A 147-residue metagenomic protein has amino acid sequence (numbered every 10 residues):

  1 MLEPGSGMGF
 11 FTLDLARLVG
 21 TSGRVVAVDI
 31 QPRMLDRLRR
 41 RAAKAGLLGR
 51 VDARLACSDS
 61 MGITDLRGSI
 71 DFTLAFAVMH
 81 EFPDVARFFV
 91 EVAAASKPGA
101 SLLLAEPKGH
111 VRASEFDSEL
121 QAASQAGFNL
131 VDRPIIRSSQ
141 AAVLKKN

Functional and structural regions predicted by a protein language model:
L2-M61: Class I SAM-dependent methyltransferase SAM/SAH-binding core
L13-A16, F89-A93, L120: A structural alpha-helix within SAM-dependent methyltransferase catalytic domains
V19-G20, F82-P83, S96-P98: Helix-to-beta-strand junctions that scaffold the AdoMet/dcAdoMet cofactor pocket in Class I SAM-dependent enzymes
D59-T73: A short acidic, Gly/Pro-enriched loop at the edge of an enzyme's catalytic core that lines a small-molecule cofactor
I70-P83: A short SAM/SAH-binding and catalytic strip from SAM-dependent methyltransferases
A86-S101: A short glycine-rich, Lys/Arg-flanked "PGG" loop and its adjoining helix->strand segment in the class I
L103-A126: Conserved class I S-adenosyl-L-methionine
A126-F128, I135-N147: Core SAM-dependent methyltransferase catalytic element
